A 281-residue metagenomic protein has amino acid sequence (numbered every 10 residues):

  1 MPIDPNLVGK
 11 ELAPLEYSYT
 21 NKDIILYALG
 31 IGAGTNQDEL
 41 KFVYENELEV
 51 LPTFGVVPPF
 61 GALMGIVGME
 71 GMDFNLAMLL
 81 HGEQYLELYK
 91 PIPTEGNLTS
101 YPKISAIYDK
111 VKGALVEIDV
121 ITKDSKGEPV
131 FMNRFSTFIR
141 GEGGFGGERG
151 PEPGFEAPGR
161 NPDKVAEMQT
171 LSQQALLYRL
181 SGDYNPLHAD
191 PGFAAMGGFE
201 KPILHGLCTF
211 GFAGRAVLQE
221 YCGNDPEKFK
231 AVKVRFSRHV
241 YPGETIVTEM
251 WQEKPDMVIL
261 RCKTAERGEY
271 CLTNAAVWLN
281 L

Functional and structural regions predicted by a protein language model:
M1-A13, L79-A166, V240-G243, V247-L281: HotDog/MaoC-like acyl-thioester-processing domains
M1-N97, W278: Hydrophobic, proline/glycine-rich low-complexity stretches
P2-V43, P153-T209, A216-Q219: A contiguous, surface-exposed recognition patch within enzymatic or periplasmic domains that forms
F42-Y44, V56, H81-G82, L88 (+9 more regions): Generic structural "secondary-structure junction" signal
P58-P59, G65-G71, G147-P151, V165-A166 (+1 more regions): N-proximal short alpha-helices
P59-I66, S136-E142, Q169-L180: Phosphate-binding glycine-rich loops and adjacent basic patches that engage nucleotide phosphates, nucleic-acid
G192-L272, A276: Catalytic-pocket segment enriched in acidic/His residues
